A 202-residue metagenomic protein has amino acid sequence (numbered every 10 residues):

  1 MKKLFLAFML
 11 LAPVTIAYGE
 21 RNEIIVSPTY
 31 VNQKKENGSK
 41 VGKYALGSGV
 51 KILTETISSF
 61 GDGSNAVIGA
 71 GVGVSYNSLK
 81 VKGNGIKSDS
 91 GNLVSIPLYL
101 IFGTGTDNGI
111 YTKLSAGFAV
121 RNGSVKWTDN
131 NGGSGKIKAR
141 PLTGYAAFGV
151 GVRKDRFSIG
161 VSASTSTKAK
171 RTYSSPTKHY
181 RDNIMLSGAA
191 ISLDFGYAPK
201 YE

Functional and structural regions predicted by a protein language model:
L4-P13: Sec-dependent N-terminal signal peptides
A12, S27, S95-I96, R140: Hydrophobic alpha-helix-in-membranes signature
A17-G69, L79-K82, G188-E202: Short glycine/proline- and aromatic-enriched beta-strand/turn motifs that initiate or cap beta-hairpins
P28-Y30, S48-S58, V72-V74, I96-T106 (+4 more regions): Residues on the lipid-exposed face of transmembrane beta-strands in outer-membrane beta-barrel proteins
T29-S39, G61, S75-I86, A119-N130 (+1 more regions): Sequence/structural signature of outer-membrane beta-barrel proteins
K35-K40, S75-N77, K136-E202: Predominantly the C-terminal beta-signal and adjacent terminal strand-loop region of outer-membrane beta-barrel
N37-L53, I57, K80-K82, K87-S90 (+3 more regions): Subset-of-secretome marker
D62-I101: Mid-chain, structured segments of secreted extracytoplasmic proteins
